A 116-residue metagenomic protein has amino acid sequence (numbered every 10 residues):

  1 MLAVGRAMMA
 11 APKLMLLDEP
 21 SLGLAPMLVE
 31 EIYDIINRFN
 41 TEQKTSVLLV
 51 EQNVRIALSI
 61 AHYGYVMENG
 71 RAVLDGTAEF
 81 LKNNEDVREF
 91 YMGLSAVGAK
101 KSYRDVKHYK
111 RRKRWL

Functional and structural regions predicted by a protein language model:
M1-L116: Glycine-rich phosphate-binding loops of nucleotide-dependent enzymes
